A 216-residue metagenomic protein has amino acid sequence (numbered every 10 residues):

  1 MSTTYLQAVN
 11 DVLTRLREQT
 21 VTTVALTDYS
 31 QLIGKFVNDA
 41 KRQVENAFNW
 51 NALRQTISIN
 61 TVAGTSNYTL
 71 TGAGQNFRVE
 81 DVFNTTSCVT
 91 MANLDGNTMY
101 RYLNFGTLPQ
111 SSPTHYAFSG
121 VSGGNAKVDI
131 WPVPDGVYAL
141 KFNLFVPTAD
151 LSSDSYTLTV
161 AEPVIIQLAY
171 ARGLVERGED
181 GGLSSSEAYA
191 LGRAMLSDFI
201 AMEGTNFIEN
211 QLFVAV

Functional and structural regions predicted by a protein language model:
M1-V216: Glycine-enriched, solvent-exposed interface loops adjoining structured elements
